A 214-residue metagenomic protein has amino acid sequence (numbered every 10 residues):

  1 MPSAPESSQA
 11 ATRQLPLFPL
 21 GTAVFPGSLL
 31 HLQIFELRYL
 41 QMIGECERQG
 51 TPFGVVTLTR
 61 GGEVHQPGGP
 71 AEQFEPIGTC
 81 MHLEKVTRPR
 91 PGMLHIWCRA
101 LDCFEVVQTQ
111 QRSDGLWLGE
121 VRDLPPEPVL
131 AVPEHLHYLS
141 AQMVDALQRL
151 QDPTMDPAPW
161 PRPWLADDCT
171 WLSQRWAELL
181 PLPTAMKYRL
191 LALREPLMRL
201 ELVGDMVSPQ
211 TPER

Functional and structural regions predicted by a protein language model:
M1-P159, A185, P196-R199, D205-R214: Positively charged
P163-L182: Core structural elements
